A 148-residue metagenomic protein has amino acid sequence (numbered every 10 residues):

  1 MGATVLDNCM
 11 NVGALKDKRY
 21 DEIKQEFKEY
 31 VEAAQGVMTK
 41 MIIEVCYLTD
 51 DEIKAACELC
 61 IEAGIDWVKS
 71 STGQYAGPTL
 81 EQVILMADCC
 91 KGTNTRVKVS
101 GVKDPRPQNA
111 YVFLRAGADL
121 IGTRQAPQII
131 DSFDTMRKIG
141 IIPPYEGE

Functional and structural regions predicted by a protein language model:
M1-L15, E62-G77, V102-D104, L114-K138: Glycine-rich phosphate-binding active-site loops on the catalytic face of alpha/beta enzymes
M1-W67, S71, Y145-E148: Conserved anion-binding
G13-A33, Y47-I53, T72-K91, T95 (+2 more regions): Active-site-adjacent beta->alpha loops and helix N-cap segments on the catalytic face of soluble alpha/beta enzymes
L48-L59, V97, V102-I121: Catalytic cores of alpha/beta
